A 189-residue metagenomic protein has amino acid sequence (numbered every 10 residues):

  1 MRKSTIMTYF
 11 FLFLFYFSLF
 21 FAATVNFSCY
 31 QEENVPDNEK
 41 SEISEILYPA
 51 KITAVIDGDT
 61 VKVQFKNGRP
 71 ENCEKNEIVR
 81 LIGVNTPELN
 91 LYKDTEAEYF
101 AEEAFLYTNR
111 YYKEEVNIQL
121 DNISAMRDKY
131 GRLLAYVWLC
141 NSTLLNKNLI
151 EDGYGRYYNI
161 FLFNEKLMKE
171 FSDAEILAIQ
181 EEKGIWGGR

Functional and structural regions predicted by a protein language model:
R2-R189: Small beta-barrel nucleic-acid-binding modules, primarily SNase/OB-fold domains and secondarily Tudor-like barrels
